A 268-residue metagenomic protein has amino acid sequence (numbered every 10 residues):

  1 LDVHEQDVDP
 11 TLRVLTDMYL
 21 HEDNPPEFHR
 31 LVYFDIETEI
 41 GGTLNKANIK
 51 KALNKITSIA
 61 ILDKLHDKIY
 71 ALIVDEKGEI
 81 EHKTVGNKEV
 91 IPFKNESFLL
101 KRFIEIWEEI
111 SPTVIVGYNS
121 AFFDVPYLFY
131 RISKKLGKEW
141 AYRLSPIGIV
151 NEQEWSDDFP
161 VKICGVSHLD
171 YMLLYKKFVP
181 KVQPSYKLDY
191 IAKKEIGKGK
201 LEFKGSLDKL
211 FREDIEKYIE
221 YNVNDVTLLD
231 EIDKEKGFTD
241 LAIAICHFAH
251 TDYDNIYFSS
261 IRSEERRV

Functional and structural regions predicted by a protein language model:
D7-L12, M18-V114: Conserved RNase H-like, two-metal-ion catalytic cores of nucleic-acid enzymes
F34-T38, S120, Y171: Residues immediately flanking
G41-G42, F122-Y127: Short catalytic/ligand-binding loop motif for oxyanion handling, primarily in non-cytosolic enzymes, centered on
N48-K50, P126-E139, C246-H250: Short secondary-structure boundary/capping segments
I69-L72, G78-V90, K94, V125 (+2 more regions): Active-site-proximal helix-loop-helix substrate-binding element of RNase H-like nuclease domains
I106, I110, Y118-N119, Y127 (+6 more regions): Generic, well-ordered alpha-helical scaffold segments in large soluble proteins
D208-R267: Common nucleic-acid-contacting/processivity interface regions adjacent to the catalytic cores of nucleic-acid enzymes
